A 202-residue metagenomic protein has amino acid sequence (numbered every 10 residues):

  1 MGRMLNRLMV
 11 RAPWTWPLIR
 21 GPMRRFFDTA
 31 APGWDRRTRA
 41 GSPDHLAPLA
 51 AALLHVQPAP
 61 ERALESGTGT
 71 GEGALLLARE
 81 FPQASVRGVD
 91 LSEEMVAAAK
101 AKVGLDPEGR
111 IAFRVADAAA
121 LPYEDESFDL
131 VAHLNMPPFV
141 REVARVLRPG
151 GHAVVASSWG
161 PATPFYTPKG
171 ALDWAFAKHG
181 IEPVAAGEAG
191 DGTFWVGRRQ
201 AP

Functional and structural regions predicted by a protein language model:
A40-P60: Conserved alpha-helix/loop element of class I SAM-dependent methyltransferases that forms part of the SAM/SAH-binding
P60-G69: Conserved class I S-adenosyl-L-methionine
T70-F81: Conserved SAM-binding loop of SAM-dependent methyltransferases across substrates and taxa, primarily the Class I
S92-E94: Conserved SAM/SAH-binding beta-strand->alpha-helix loop
A99-K100: Conserved SAM-binding loop
P107-A119: Conserved SAM-binding strand-loop segment of SAM-dependent methyltransferases
A119-V131: A short acidic, Gly/Pro-enriched loop at the edge of an enzyme's catalytic core that lines a small-molecule cofactor
V140-H152: A short glycine-rich, Lys/Arg-flanked "PGG" loop and its adjoining helix->strand segment in the class I
